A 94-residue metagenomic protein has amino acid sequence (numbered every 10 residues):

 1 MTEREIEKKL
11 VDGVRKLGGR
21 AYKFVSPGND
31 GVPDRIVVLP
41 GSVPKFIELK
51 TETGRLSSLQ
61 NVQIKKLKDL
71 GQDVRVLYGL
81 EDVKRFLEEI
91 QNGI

Functional and structural regions predicted by a protein language model:
M1-I94: Catalytic phosphate/metal-binding cores of nucleic-acid and nucleotide-processing enzymes, i.e., regions that mediate
